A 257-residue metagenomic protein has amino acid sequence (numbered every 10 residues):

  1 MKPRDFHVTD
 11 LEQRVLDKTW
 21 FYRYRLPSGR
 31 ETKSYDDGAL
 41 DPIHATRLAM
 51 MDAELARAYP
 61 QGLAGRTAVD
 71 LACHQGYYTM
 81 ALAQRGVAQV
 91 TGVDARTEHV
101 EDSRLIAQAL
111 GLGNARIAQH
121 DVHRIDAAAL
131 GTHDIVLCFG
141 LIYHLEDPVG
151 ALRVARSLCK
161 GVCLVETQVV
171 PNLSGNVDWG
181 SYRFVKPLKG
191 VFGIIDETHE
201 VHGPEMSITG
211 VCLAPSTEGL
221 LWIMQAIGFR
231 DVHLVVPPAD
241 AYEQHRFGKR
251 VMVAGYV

Functional and structural regions predicted by a protein language model:
M1-H133, F139, R246-V257: Conserved N-terminal segment of class I S-adenosyl-L-methionine
T97, L145-E146: A structural helix-start
L137-C138, E146-Y256: S-adenosyl-L-methionine-dependent methyltransferase catalytic module, highlighting the catalytic core
I142: Conserved SAM-binding site of S-adenosyl-L-methionine-dependent methyltransferases, i.e., the hydrophobic residues
